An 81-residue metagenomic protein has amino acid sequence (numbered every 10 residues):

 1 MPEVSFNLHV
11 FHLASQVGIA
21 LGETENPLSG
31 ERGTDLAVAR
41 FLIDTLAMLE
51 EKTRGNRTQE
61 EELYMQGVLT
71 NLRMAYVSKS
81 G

Functional and structural regions predicted by a protein language model:
M1-D44, E60-G81: N-terminal intrinsically disordered, cationic/polar leader segments that include organellar targeting peptides
E25, E50-E51: Membrane-helix exit/interface motif
A47: Interdomain hinge/lid region at the active-site interface of Rossmann-like NAD(P)-dependent oxidoreductases
K52-T58: Well-ordered alpha/beta subsegment
